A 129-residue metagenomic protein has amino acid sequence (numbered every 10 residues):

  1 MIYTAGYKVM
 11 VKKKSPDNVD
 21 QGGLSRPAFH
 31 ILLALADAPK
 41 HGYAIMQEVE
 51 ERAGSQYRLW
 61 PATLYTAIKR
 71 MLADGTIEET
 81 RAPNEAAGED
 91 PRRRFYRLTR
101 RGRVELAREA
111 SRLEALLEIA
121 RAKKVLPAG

Functional and structural regions predicted by a protein language model:
I2-K12, R101-G129: Amphipathic alpha-helical dimerization/coiled-coil segments that flank or bridge DNA-binding/regulatory modules
Y7-S25: A detector for short, charged/polar N-terminal pre-domain segments
V19-Y65: N-terminal helix-turn-helix DNA-binding core of bacterial DNA-binding proteins
K69, A73, S111: Residue-level detection of the helix-turn-helix DNA-binding "recognition helix"
L72-D90, R97: Beta-hairpin "wing" of winged helix-turn-helix
